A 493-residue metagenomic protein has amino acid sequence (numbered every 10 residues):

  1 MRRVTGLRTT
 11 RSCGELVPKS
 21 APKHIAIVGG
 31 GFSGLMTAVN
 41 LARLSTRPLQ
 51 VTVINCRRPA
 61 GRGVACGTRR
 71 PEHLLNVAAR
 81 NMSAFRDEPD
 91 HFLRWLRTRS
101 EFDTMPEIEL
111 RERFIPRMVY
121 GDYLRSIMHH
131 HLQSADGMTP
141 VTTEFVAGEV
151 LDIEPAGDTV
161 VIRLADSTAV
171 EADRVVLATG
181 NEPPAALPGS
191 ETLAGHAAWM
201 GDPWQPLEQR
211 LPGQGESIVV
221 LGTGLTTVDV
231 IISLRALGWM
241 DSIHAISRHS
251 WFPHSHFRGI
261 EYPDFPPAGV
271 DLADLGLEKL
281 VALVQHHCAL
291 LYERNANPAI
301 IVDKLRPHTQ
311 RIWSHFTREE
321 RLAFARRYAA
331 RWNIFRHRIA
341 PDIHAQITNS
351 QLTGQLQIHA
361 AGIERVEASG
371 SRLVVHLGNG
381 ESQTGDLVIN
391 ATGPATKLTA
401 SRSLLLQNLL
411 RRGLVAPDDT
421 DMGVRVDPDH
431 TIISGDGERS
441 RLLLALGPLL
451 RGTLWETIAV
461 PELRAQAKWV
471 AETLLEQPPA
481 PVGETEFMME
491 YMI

Functional and structural regions predicted by a protein language model:
R3-R58, R62-V64, P106-V281, Q285-P478 (+1 more regions): Flavin (primarily FAD) cofactor-binding/catalytic cores of flavoenzymes
G67-H91, P263-G276: N-terminal glycine-rich dinucleotide-binding loop that anchors FAD/FMN and/or NAD(P) in oxidoreductases
A79-M82, R86-E109: N-terminal accessory alpha/beta regions
V482-G483: C-terminal amphipathic helix plus adjacent low-complexity, charged tail appended to glycosyltransferase catalytic
